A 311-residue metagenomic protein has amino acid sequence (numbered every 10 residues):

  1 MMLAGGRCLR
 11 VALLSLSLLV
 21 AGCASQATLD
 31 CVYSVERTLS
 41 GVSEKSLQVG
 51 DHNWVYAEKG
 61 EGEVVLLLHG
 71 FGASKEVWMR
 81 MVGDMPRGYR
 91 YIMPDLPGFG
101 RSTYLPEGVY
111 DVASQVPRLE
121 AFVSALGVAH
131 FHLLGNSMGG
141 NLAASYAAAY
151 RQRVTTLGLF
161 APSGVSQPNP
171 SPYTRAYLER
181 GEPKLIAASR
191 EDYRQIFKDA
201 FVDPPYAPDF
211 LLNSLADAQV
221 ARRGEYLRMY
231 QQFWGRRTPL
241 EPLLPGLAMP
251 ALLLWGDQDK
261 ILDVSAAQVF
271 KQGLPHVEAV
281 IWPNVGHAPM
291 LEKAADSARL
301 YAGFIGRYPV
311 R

Functional and structural regions predicted by a protein language model:
M2-E63, G88-Y89, A129, G306-R311: Alpha/beta-hydrolase fold catalytic core
V49-D51, K59, M93-L134: Active-site loop/oxyanion-hole signature of alpha/beta-hydrolase fold enzymes
E58-R101: Conserved HGGG/HGGXW glycine-rich cap/lid loop of the alpha/beta-hydrolase fold
A148-A149, T155-A188: Flexible "cap/lid" loop of the alpha/beta hydrolase fold
P168-T174, A187-G246: Conserved alpha/beta-hydrolase catalytic His-Asp/Glu region
L247, L253-W255, D259: Short beta-strand/loop motif that positions the catalytic acidic residue of the alpha/beta-hydrolase fold
K260-A266: Conserved alpha/beta-hydrolase "acid-adjacent" motif
V277-R311: Catalytic active-site module of serine/aspartate enzymes centered on a nucleophile-bearing elbow/loop
